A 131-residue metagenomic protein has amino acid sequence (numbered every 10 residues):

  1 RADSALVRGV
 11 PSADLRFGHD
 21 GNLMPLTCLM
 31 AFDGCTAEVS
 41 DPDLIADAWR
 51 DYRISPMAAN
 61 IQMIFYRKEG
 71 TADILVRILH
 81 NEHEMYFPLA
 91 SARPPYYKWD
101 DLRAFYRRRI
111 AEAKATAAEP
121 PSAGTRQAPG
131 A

Functional and structural regions predicted by a protein language model:
R1-A131: Non-catalytic terminal regions with compositionally biased, polar/charged low complexity
